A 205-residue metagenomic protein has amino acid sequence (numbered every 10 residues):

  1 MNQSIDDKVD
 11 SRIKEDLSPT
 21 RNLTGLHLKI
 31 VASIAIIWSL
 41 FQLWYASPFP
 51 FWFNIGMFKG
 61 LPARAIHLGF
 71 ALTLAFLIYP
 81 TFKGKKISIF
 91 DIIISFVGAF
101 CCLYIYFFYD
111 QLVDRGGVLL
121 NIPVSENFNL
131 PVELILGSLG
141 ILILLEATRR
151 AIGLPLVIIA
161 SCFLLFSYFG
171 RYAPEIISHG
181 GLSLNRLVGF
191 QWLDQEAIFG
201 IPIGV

Functional and structural regions predicted by a protein language model:
M1-F128, L134-S138: Conserved, well-structured core domains of diverse proteins
F53-G60, V118-V205: Hydrophobic transmembrane alpha-helices of multi-pass solute/ion transporters
